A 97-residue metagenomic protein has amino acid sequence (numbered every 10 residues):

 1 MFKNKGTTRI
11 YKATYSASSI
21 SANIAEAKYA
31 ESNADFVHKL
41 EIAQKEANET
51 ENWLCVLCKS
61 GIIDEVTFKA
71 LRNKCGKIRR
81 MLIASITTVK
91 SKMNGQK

Functional and structural regions predicted by a protein language model:
M1-K97: Amphipathic alpha-helical assembly/interaction segments
